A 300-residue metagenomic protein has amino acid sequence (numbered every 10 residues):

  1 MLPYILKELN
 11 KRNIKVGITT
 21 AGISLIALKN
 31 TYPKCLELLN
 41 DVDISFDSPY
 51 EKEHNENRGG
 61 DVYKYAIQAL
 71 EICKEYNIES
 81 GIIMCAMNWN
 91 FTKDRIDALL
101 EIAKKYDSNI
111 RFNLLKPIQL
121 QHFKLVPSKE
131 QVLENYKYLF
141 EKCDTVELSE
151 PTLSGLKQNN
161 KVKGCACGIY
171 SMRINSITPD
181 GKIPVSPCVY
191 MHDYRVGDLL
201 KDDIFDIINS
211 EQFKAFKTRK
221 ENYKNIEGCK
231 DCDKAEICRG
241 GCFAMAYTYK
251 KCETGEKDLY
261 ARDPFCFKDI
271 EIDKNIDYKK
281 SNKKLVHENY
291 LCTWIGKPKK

Functional and structural regions predicted by a protein language model:
P3, A27-Y32, F216-K217: A generic local structural motif
Y4-E8, R12, C35-D180, P184-L199: Radical SAM enzyme [4Fe-4S]-AdoMet core and its adjacent flexible, acidic and glycine-rich loops/tails across
I5, L9, I18-T19, K29-N30: Well-ordered mid-protein domain cores that form the structural environment of catalytic cofactors
G22-S24: Short beta-strand->alpha-helix junction loop in the catalytic core of nucleotide-activated group-transfer enzymes
L28, K52-E53, N57, I207 (+1 more regions): Residues that scaffold the ATP/ADP-binding catalytic core of kinase and kinase-like folds
E150-E271: Accessory C-terminal segments flanking Radical SAM cores
K257-K300: Short Fe-S-cluster ligation motifs
